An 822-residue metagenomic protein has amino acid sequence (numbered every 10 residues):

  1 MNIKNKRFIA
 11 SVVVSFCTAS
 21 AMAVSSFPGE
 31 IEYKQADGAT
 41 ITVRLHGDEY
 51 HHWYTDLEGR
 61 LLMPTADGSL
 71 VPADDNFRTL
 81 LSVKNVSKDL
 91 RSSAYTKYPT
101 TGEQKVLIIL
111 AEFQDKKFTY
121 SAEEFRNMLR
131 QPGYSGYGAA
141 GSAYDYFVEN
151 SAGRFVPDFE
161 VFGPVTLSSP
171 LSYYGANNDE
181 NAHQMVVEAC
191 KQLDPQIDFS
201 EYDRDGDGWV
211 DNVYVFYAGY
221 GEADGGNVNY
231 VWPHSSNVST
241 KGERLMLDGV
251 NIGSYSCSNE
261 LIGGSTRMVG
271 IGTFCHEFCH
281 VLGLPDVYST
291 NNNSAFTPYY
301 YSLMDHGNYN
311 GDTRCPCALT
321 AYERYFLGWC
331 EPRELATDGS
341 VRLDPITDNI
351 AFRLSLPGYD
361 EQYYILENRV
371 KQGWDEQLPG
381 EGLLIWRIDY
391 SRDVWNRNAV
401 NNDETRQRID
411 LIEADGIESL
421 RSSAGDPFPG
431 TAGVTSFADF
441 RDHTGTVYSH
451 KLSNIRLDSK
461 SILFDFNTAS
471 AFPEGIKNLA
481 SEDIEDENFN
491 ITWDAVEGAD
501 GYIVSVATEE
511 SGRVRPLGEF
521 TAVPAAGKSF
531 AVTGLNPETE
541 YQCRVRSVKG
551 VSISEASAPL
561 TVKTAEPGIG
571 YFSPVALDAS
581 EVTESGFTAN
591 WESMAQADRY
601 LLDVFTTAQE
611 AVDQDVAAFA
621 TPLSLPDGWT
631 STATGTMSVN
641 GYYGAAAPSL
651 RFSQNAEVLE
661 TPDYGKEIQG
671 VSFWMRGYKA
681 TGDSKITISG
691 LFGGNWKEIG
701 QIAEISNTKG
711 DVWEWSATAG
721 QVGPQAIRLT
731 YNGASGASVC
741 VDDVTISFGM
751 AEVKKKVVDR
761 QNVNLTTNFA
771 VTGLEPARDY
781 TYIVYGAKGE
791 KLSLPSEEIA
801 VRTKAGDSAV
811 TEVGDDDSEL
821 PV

Functional and structural regions predicted by a protein language model:
V83-C315, A321-E323, V394-W395, V434-D439 (+3 more regions): Active-site-proximal segment of zinc-dependent metalloprotease catalytic domains
T119, Y137-E149, G153-R154, V161 (+2 more regions): Non-catalytic C-terminal accessory/binding modules of secreted extracellular proteins
S470-G498, P537, E555-A595, P776 (+3 more regions): Pro/Thr/Ser/Gly-rich low-complexity, intrinsically disordered linker/stalk tracts
G498-F520, Q596-A608, V753-V757: Extracellular low-complexity, O-glycosylation-prone stalks/linkers
G534-V551, G773-E790: Beta-strand-rich modules
F619-P648: Extracellular glycan-recognition surfaces and repeat-rich motifs
N695-G723: Extracellular carbohydrate recognition and processing domains and analogous Trp-centered ligand-binding platforms
L729-G736: Short beta-strand-plus-loop segments that form exposed binding edges in beta-rich domains
